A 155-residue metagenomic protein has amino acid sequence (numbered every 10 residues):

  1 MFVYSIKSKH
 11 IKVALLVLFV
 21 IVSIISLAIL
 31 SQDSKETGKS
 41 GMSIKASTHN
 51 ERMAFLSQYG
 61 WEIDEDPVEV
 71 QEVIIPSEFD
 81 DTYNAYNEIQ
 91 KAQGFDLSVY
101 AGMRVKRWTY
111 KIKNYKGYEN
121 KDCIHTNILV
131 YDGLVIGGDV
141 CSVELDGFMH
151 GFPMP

Functional and structural regions predicted by a protein language model:
F2-S8, V22-Y86: N-terminal export/targeting and maturation segments
K12-V20: Hydrophobic H-region at the start of alpha-helical membrane spans
D33, K91-G94, D139-V140: Short, surface-exposed, polar/charged, turn-prone segments marking secondary-structure boundaries
E36-K39, A92, M149: Intrinsically disordered, low-complexity segments enriched in small/polar residues
Q58-N120: Mature extracytoplasmic domains of secretory-pathway proteins
Y100-P155: Extracytoplasmic electrostatic interaction patches
